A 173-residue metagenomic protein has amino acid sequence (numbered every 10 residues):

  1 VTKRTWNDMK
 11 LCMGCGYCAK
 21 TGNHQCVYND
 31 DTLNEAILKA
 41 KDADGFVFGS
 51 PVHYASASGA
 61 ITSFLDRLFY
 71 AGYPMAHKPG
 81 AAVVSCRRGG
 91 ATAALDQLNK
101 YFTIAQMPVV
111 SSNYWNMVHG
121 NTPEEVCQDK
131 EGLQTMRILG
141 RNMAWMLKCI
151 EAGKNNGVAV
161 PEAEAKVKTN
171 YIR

Functional and structural regions predicted by a protein language model:
V1-A71, V126-R173: N-terminal beta1-alpha1-beta2 submodule of the flavodoxin-like/Rossmannoid cofactor-binding fold
A60, Y70-H119, E125-R137: Short, glycine-/small-residue-rich phosphate/pyrophosphate-handling segment
